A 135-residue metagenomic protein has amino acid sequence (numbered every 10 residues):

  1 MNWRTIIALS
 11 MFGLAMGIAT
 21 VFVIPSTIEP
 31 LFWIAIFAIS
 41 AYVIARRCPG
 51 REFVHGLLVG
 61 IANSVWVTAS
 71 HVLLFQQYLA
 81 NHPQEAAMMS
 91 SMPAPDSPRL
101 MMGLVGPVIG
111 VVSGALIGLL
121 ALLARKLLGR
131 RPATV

Functional and structural regions predicted by a protein language model:
M1-V135: Juxtamembrane/disordered regions of integral membrane proteins
